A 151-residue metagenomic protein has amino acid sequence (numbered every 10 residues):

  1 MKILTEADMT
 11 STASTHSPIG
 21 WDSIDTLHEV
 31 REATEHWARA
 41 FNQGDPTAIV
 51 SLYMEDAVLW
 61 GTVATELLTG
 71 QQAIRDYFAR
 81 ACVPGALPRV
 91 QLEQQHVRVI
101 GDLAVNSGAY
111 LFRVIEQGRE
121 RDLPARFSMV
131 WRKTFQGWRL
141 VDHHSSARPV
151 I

Functional and structural regions predicted by a protein language model:
K2-A48, V58-I151: A beta-strand edge to alpha-helix "cap/lid" segment located at domain peripheries
Y53: Active-site-proximal loop/hinge segments that shape catalytic or ion-binding/gating pockets
